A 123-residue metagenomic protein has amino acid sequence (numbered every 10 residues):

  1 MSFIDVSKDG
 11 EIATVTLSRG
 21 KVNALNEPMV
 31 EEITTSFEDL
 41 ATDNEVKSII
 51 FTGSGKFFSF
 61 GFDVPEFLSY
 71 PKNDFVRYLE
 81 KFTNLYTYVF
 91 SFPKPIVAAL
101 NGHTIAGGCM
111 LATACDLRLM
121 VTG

Functional and structural regions predicted by a protein language model:
M1-S54, T87: Conserved CoA-thioester-binding segment of acyl-CoA-metabolizing enzymes
V15, F51, D63, L111-T113: Hydrophobic/aromatic residues within transmembrane alpha-helices of multi-pass small-molecule transporters
S18, F62, N101: Histidine-centered beta-alpha loop that forms part of the nucleotide-sugar donor binding/catalytic region in diverse
M29-I33, Y78-K81, L111: Hydrophobic alpha-helical membrane-association signature
G53-Y88, T104: Glycine- (often His-adjacent) and acidic-residue-rich active-site loop that binds/positions the CoA thioester
T87-G123: Glycine-rich beta-to-alpha active-site loop
